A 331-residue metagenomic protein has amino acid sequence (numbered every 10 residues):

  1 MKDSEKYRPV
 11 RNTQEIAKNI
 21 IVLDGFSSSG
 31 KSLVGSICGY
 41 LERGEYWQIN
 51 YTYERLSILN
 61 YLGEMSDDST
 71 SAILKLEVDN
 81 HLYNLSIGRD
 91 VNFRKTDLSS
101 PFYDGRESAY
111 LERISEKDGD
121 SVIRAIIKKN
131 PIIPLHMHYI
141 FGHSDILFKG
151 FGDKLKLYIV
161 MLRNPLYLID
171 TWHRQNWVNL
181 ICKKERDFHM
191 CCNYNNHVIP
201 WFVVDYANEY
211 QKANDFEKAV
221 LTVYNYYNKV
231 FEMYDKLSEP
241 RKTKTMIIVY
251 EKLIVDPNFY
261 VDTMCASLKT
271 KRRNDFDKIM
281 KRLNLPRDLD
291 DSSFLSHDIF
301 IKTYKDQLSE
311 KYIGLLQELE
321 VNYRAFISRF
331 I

Functional and structural regions predicted by a protein language model:
M1-I21, V198-I247, L253-I331: PAPS-dependent sulfotransferases, especially Golgi type II membrane carbohydrate sulfotransferases
I21, E45, L157-V160, M246-I248: Hydrophobic/aromatic beta-strand patches that form the interior of the parallel beta-sheet core in alpha/beta enzyme
G25-F26: P-loop (Walker A) phosphate-binding loop of NTP-binding proteins
G30-R43, L147-F148, I169-H173, I247-R272: PAPS/PAP-binding and catalytic site of the sulfotransferase fold
N50-H136, N196-A207: PAPS-dependent sulfation machinery
I126-P131, L135-F151, N208-K212: A long, hydrophobic alpha-helical segment
H136-Y139, D153-R174: Conserved phosphate-donor/acceptor-positioning beta-strand/loop module used by diverse small-molecule
N179-V203: Long, charge-dense
